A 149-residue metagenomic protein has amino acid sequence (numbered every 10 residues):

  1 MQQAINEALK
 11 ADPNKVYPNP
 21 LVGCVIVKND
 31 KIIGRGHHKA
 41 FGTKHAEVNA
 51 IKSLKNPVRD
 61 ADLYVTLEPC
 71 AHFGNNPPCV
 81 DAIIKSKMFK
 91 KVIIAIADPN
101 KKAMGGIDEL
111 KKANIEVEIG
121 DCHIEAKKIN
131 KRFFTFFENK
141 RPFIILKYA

Functional and structural regions predicted by a protein language model:
M1-K15, N29, N75-A149: Zinc-dependent deaminase
Y17-V22, R59: Acidic, glycine-enriched active-site microenvironments
L21-D30: Short beta-strand scaffold segments in enzyme catalytic cores
C24, L63, I144-Y148: A structural signal for short, well-ordered beta-strand segments
G34-G36: Short hydrophobic alpha-helix segments
A40-G42: A short acidic/small-residue loop/turn micro-motif
V48-S86: Short HxH-centered metal-ligating active-site micro-motif
